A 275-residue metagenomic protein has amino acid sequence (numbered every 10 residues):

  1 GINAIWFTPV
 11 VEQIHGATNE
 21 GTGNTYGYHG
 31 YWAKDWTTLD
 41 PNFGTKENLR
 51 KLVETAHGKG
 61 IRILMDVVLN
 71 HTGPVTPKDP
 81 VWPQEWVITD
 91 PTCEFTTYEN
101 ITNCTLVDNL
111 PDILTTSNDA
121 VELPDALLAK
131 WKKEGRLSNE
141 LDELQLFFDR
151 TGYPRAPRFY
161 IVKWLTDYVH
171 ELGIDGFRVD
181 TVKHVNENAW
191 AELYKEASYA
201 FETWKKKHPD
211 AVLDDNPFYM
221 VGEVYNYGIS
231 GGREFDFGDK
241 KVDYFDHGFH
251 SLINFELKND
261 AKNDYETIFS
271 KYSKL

Functional and structural regions predicted by a protein language model:
G1, G152-E171: Short, acidic/polar
G1-G135, H184-G222, Y227-G231: Acidic/aromatic-lined carbohydrate-recognition and catalytic surfaces of CAZymes acting on diverse glycans
T22-T25, R136-S138, V162-Y168: Short hydrophobic/aromatic-rich motifs at helix boundaries and adjacent loops
D35-W36, D40, Q145-G152, F177: Short coil/turn segments at secondary-structure junctions
P41, T45, R150-P157, V182: Residue-level preference for long, well-ordered alpha-helices that form the structural scaffold of enzyme catalytic
K132-Y153: Acidic/histidine-rich helix-loop elements that form or flank divalent-metal/phosphate-binding sites at the catalytic
K163-L275: Active-site-proximal helices and loops of the catalytic beta/alpha 8
